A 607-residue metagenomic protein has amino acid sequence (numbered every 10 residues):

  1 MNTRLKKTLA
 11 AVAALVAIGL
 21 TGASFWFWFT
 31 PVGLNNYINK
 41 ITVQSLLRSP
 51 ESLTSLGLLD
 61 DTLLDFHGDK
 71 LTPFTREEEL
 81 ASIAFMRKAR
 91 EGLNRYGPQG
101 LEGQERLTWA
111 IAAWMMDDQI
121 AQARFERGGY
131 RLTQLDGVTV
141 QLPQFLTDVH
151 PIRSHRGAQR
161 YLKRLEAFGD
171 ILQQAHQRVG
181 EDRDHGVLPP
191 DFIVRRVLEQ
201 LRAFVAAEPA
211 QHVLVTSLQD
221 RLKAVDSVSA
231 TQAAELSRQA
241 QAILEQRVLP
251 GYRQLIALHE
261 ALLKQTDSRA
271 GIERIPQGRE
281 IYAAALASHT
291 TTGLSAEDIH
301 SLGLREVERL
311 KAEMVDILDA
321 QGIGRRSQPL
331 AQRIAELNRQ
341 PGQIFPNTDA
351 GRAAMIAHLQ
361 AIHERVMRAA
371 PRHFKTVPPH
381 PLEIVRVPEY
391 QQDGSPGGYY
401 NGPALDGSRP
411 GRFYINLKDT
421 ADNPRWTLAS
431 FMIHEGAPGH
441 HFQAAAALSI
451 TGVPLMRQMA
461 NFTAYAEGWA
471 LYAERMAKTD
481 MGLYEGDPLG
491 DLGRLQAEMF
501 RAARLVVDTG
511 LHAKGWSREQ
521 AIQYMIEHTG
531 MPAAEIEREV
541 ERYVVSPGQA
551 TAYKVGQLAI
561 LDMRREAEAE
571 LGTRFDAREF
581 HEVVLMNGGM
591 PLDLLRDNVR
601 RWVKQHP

Functional and structural regions predicted by a protein language model:
M1-K6, D419: Short, Lys/Arg-rich N-terminal segment immediately upstream of the first membrane anchor
L9-P607: N-terminal maturation segment of proteins
